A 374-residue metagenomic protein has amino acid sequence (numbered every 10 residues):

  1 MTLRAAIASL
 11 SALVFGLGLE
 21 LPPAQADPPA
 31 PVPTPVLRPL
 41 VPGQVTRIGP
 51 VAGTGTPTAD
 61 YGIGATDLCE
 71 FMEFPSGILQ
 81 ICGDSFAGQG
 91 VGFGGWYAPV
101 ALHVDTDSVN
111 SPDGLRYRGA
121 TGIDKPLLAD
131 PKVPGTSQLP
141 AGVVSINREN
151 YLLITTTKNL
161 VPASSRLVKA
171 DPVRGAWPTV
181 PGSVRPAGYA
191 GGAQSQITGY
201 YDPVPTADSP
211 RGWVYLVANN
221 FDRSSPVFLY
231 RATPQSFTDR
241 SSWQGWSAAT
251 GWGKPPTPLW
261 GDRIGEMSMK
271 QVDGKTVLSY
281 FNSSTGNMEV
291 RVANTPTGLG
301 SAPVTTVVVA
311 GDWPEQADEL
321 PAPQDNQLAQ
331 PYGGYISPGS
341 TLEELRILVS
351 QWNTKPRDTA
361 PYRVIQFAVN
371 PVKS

Functional and structural regions predicted by a protein language model:
M1-D27: Secretory targeting and sorting signals
A6-A8, F71, L229: Intrinsic disorder/low-complexity segments
P28-Y61, E73-P134, S145-G191, S209-I264 (+3 more regions): Beta-rich carbohydrate-recognition and catalytic domains
G64: Aromatic-acidic/polar surface patches that form glycan- and anion
D67-E70, K125-V144, A193-V204, G265-S268 (+1 more regions): Beta-propeller and closely related beta-sheet repeat lectin domains
L328: Short glycine-biased active-site loop of nucleotidyltransferases that positions the nucleotide triphosphate and helps
E344-R346: Substrate-binding cleft of secreted/luminal carbohydrate-active enzymes
